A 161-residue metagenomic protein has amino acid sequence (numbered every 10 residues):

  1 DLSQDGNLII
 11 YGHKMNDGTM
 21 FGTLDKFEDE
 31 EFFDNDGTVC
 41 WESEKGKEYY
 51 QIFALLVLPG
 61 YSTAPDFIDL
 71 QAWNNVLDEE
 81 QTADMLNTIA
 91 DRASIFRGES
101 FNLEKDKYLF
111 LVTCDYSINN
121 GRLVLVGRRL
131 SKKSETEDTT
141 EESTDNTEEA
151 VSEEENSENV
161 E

Functional and structural regions predicted by a protein language model:
D1-E161: Extracytoplasmic/periplasmic soluble domains downstream of a signal peptide or transmembrane helix
